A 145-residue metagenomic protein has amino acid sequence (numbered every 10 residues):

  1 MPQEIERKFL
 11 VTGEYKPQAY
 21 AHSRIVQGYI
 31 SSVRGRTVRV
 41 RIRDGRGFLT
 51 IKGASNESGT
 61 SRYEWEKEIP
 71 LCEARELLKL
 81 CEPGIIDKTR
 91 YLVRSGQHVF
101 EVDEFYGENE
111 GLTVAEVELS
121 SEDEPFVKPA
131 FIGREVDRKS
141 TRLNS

Functional and structural regions predicted by a protein language model:
M1-R142: Phosphate-end processing signature that detects enzymes handling 5′-triphosphorylated RNA and polyphosphate
